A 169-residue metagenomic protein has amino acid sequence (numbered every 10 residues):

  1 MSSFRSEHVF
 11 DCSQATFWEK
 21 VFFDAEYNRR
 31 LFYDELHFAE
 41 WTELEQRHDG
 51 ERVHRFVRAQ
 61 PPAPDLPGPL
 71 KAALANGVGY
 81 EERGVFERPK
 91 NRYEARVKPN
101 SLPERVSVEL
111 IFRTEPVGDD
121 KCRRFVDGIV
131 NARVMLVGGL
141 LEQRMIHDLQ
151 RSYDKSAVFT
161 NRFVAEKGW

Functional and structural regions predicted by a protein language model:
M1, H37-F38, G77-G79, R105-S107: Short solvent-exposed loop/turn micro-motifs enriched in small/polar/acidic residues
M1-L66: Hydrophobic ligand-binding cavity/cleft-lining segments
D11-Q14, E45-V53, V85-R92, R113-R123: A short, structured loop/turn motif at beta-sheet edges
F17-V21, V126, T160: Hydrophobic pocket/interface hotspot
R55-Q60, G68-K71, A95-S101: Short beta-strand segments that buttress and anchor functional surface loops
P62-E87: Helix-adjacent hinge/juxtasegments
Y80-V85, E94-H147: Beta-strand/loop substructures that line and gate deep hydrophobic ligand-binding cavities in soluble
R83-R88, G138-W169: A conserved amphipathic terminal alpha-helix motif
